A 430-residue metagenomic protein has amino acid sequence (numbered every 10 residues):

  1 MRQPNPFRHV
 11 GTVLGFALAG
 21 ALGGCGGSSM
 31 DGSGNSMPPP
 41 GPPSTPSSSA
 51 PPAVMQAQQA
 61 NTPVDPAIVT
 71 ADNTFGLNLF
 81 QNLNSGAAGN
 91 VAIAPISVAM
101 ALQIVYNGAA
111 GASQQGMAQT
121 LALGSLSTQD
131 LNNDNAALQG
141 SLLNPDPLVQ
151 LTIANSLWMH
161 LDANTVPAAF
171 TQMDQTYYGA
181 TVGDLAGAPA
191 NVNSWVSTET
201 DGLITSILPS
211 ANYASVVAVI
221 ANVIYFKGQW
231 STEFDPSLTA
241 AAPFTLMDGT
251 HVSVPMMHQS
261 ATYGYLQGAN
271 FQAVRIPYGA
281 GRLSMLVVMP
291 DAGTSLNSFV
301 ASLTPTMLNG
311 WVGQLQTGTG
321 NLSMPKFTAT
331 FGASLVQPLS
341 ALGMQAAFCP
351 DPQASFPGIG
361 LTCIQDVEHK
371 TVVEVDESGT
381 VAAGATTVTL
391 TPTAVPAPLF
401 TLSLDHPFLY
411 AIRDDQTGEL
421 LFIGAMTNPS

Functional and structural regions predicted by a protein language model:
R2-L14: Bacterial N-terminal signal peptides that target proteins for export
R2-N5, C25-L185, S194, D415 (+1 more regions): Detector for small/aliphatic-rich hydrophobic stretches
T12-G23: Bacterial N-terminal signal peptides
M117-L121, F234-A241, N297-T306: Short Gly/aromatic-enriched secondary-structure transition segments
L126-V287, D291-G293, G313-P396: Non-catalytic, conformational "gating/processing" segments within enzyme and secreted inhibitor domains
T294-S295, L420: Short beta-strands and strand-coil junctions in structured, solvent-facing domains, enriched
E368-S430: C-terminal soluble interaction/assembly domains
